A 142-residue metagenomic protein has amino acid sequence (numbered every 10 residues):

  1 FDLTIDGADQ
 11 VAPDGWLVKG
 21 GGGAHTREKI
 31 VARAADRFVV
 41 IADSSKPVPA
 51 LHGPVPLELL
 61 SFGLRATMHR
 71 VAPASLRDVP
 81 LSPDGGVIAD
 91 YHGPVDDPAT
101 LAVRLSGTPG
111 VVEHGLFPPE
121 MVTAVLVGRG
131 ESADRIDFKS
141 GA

Functional and structural regions predicted by a protein language model:
F1-A142: Conserved phosphate- and dinucleotide-binding cores of soluble alpha/beta proteins, encompassing both enzyme active
